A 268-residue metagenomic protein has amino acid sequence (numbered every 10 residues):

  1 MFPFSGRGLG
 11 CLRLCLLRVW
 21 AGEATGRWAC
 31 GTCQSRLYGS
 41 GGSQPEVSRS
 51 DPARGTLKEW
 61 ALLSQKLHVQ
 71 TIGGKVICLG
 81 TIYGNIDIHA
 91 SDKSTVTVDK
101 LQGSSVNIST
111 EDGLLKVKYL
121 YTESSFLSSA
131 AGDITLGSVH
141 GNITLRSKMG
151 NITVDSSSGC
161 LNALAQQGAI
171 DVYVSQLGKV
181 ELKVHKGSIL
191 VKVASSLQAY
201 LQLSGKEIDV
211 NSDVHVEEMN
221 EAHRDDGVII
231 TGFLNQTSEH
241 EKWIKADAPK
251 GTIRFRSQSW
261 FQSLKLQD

Functional and structural regions predicted by a protein language model:
M1-D268: Intrinsically disordered, low-complexity terminal regions
